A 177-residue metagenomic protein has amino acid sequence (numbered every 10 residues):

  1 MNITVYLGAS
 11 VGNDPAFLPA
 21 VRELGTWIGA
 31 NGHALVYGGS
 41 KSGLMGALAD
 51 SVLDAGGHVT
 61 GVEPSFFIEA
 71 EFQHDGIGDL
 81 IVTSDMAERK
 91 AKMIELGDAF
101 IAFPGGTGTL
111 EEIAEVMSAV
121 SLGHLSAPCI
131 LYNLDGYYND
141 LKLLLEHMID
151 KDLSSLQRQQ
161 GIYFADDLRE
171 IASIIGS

Functional and structural regions predicted by a protein language model:
M1-L96, L134-G176: A cross-family phosphate/adenosyl-ligand binding-site feature
L53, V120-A127, L153-S154: Arginine/glycine-rich "motif VI" loop of SF2 helicases in the C-terminal RecA-like domain
K90-L122, I130: Active-site/ligand-binding-proximal alpha/beta "capping" segment
A127-D135: Short loop-to-beta-strand entry elements in the cores of soluble alpha/beta enzymes
